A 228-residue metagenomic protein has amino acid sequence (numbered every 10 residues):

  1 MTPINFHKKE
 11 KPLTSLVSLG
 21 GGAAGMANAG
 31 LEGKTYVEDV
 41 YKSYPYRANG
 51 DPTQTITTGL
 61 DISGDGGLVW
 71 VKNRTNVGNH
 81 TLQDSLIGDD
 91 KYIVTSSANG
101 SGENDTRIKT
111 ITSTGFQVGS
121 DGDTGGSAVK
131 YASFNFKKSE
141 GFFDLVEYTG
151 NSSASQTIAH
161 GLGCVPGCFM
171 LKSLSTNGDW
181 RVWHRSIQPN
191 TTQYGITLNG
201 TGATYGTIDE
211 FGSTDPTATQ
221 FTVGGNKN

Functional and structural regions predicted by a protein language model:
T2-N228: Surface-exposed molecular-recognition determinants
